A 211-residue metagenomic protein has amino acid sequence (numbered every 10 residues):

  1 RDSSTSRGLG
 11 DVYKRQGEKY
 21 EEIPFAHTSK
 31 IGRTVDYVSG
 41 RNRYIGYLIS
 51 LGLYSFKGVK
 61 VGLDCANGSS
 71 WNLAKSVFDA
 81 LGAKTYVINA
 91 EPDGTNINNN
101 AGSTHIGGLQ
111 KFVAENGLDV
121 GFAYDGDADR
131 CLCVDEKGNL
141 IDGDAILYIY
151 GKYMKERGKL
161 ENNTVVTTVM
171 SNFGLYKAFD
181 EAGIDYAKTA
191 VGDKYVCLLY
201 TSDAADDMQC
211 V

Functional and structural regions predicted by a protein language model:
R1, S6-R7, D11-N116: Gly/Ser/Thr-enriched, mixed-charge loops and adjacent short helices that form phosphate/oxyanion-binding elements
D2, G8-Q16, C197-D207, V211: Residue-level detector of conserved catalytic or cofactor/ligand-binding positions in enzyme active sites
G10, D119, N163: Conserved acidic residues
K14-I45, S50, K137-S202: Proline/glycine-rich low-complexity loops and linkers
R130-C131, L175: Glycine/Thr-rich phosphate-binding loops of Rossmann-like dinucleotide-binding domains
L132-E136: Short beta-strand-to-turn element immediately C-terminal to the catalytic PLP-Schiff-base lysine in fold type I
